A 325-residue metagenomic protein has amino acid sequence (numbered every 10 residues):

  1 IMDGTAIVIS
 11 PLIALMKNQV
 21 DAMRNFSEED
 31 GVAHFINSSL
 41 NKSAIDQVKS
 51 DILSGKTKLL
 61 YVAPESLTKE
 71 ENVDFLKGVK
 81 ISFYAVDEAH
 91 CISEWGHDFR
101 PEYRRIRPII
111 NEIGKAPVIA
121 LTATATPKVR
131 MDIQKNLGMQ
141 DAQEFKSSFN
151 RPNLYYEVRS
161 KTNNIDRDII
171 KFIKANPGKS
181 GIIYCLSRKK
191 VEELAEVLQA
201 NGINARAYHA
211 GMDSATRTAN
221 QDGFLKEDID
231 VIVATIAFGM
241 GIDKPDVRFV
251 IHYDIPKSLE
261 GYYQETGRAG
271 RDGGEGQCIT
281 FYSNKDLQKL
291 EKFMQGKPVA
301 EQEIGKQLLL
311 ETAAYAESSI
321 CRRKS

Functional and structural regions predicted by a protein language model:
I1-G4, S10, K17-A300, I304-Q307: Helicase motor core with emphasis on the C-terminal RecA-like subdomain
I304-S325: Cys/His-rich short segments
